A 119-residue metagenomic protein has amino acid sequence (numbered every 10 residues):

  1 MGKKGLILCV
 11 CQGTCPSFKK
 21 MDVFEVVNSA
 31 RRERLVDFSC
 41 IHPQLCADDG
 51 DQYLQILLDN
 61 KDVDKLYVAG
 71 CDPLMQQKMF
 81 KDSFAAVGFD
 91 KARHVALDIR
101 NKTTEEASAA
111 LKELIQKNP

Functional and structural regions predicted by a protein language model:
M1-P119: Iron-sulfur-associated redox domains of electron-transfer enzymes in respiratory and anaerobic energy metabolism
